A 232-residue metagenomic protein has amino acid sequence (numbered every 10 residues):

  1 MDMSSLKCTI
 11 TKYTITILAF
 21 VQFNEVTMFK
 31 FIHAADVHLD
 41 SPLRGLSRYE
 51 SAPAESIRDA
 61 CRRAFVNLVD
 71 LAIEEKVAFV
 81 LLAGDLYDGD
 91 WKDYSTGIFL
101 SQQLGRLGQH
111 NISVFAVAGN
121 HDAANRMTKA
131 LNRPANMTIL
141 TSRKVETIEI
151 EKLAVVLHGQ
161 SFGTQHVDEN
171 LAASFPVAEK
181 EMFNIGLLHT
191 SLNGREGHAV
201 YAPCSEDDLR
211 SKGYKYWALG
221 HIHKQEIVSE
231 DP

Functional and structural regions predicted by a protein language model:
T16-T27: Short, Lys/Arg-enriched N-terminal segments with co-localized hydrophobic residues within the first ~10-30 amino acids
E25-G97: N-terminal active-site segment of His-dependent metallophosphoesterases
F79, D90-P232: His/Asp/Glu-rich metal-coordinating catalytic cores of metallo-dependent phosphodiesterases/hydrolases acting on
